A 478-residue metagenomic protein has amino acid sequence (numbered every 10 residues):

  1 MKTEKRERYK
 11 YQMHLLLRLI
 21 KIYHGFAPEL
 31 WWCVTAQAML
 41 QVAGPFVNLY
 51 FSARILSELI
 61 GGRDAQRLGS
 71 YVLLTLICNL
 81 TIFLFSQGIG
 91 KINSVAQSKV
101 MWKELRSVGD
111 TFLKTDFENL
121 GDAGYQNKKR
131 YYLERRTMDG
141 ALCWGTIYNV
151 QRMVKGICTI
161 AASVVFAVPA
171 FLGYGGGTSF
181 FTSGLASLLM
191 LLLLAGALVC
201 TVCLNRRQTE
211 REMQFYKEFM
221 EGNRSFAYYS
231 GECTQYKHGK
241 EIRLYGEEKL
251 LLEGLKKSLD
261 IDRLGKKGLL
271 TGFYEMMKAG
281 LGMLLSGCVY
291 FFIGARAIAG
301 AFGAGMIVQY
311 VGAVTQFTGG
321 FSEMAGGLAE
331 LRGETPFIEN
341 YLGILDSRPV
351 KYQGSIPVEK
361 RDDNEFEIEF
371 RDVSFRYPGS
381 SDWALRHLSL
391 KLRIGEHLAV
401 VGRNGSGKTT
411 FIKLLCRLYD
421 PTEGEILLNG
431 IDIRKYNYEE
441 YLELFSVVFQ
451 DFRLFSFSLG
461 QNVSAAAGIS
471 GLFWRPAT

Functional and structural regions predicted by a protein language model:
M1-A43, A65-Q66, S70, Y125-A161 (+2 more regions): Membrane-integrated ABC transporters
M1-L17, S98-W144, G222-L264, T335-R348 (+1 more regions): Extended non-transmembrane interhelical loops and adjacent amphipathic helices of multipass membrane proteins
W31-F85, T159-T209, A295, G300-A304: Transmembrane helix-loop-helix hairpins at lipid-water interfaces of multipass membrane proteins, especially the type-1
M39-Y50, L80-L84, T146-V164, A195-R207 (+3 more regions): Hydrophobic alpha-helical transmembrane bundles that constitute the permease/transmembrane domains of multi-pass
N48-I55, V108, Q208, S225 (+4 more regions): Hydrophobic/aromatic residues in alpha-helical transmembrane segments
Q87-K99, L204-E218, A325-E334: Juxtamembrane/interface segments at transmembrane-helix termini
E247, V289, Y310-D346: Cytosolic ends of transmembrane helices, especially the final helix of ABC transmembrane type-1 domains
E359-T478: ABC-type nucleotide-binding domain
